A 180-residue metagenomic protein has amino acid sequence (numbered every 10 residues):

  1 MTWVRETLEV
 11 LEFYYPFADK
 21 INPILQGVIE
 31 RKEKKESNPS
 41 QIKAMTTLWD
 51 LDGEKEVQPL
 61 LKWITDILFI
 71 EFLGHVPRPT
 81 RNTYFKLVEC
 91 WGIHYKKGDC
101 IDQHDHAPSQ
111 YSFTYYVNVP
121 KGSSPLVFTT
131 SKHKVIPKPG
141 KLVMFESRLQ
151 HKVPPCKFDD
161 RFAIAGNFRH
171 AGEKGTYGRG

Functional and structural regions predicted by a protein language model:
M1-T83: Non-heme Fe(II)/2-oxoglutarate
R78-P155, D159-G180: Catalytic core of non-heme Fe(II) oxygenases with the double-stranded beta-helix
